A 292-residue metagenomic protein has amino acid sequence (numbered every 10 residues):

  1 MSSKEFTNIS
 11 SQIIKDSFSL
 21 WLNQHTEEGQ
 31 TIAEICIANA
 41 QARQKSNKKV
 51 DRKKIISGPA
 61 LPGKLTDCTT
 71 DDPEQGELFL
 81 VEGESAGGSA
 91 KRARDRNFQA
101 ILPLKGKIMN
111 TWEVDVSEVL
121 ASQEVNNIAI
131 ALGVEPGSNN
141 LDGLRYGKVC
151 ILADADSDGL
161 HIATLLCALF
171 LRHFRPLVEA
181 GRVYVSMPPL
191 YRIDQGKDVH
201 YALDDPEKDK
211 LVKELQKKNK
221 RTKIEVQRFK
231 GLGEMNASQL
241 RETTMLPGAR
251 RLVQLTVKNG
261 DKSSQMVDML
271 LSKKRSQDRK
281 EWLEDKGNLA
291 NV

Functional and structural regions predicted by a protein language model:
M1-K107, N139-L141, K148, L252-V292: GHKL-family ATPase ATP-binding module
T7, S11, G58, E77 (+10 more regions): Active-site-proximal structural scaffolding
N8, Q12-L20, E34, I130 (+4 more regions): A broad, structural surface signal
I37, T66, T70, S85 (+6 more regions): Signal for well-folded cores of large energy- and translation-related assemblies
R43, K53, P62, S157 (+3 more regions): Charged C-terminal transducer/switch regions of large nucleotide-driven machines
T69-R94, D156-L165, K230-M245: Conserved phosphate/anionic-ligand binding catalytic regions in large, soluble enzymes, centered on
Q75-G76, G147-V149, F174, Q227-F229: A generic hydrophobic-helix recognition signal that picks specific residues within alpha-helical hydrophobic
S85-G87, R92-D198: Conserved structured catalytic cores and adjacent interaction surfaces of nucleotide-binding/hydrolyzing enzymes
